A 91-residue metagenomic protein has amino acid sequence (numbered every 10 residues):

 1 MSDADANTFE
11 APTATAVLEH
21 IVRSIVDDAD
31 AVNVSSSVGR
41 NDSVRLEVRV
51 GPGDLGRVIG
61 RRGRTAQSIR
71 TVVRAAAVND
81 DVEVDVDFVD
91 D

Functional and structural regions predicted by a protein language model:
M1-L55, S68-D91: RNA-contacting regions in translation and RNA-metabolism proteins, encompassing KH/S1 modules where present
I59-G63: Glycine-centered tight-turn and secondary-structure capping sites
